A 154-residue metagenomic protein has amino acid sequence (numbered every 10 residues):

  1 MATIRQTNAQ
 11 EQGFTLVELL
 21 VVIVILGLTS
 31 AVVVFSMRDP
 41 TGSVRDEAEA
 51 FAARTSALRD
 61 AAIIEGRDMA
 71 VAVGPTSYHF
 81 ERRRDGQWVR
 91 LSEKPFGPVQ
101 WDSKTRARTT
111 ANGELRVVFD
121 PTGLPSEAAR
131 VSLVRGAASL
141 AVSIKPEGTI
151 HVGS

Functional and structural regions predicted by a protein language model:
M1-A9, F14, L28-A52, R59-S154: N-terminal helix-rich module
Q12-V24: N-terminal signal-anchor/signal peptide hydrophobic helix marking the start of the first transmembrane segment
